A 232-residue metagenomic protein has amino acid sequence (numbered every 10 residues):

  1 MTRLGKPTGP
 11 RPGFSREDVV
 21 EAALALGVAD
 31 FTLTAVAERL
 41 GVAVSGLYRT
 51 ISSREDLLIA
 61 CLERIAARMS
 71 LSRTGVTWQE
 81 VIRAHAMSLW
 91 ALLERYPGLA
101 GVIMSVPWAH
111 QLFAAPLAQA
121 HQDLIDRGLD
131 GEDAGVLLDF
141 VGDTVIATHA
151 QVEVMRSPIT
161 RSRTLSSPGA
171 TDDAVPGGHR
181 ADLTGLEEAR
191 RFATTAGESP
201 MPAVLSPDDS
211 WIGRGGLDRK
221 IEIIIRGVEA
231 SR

Functional and structural regions predicted by a protein language model:
M1-T2, V154-R232: C-terminal peripheral helix-coil segments that are non-catalytic and often amphipathic
K6-A35, R39, E63: Short, amphipathic alpha-helix enriched in basic
D18, D56, A84, A115 (+4 more regions): Amphipathic alpha-helical interaction segments
G27-V28, G41-V42, Y48-L58, G98: HTH DNA-binding helix-turn interface
R64-M69: Short, basic, alpha-helical segments at the C-terminal edge of helix-turn-helix-like DNA-binding modules
S70-A115, G131-A134, L138-V141: Hydrophobic alpha-helical connector segments
M104-F140, D182-S199, G215: Amphipathic alpha-helical packing segments from all-alpha helical-bundle domains
A118-H179: A contiguous pocket-lining binding segment that forms or flanks enzyme active sites
